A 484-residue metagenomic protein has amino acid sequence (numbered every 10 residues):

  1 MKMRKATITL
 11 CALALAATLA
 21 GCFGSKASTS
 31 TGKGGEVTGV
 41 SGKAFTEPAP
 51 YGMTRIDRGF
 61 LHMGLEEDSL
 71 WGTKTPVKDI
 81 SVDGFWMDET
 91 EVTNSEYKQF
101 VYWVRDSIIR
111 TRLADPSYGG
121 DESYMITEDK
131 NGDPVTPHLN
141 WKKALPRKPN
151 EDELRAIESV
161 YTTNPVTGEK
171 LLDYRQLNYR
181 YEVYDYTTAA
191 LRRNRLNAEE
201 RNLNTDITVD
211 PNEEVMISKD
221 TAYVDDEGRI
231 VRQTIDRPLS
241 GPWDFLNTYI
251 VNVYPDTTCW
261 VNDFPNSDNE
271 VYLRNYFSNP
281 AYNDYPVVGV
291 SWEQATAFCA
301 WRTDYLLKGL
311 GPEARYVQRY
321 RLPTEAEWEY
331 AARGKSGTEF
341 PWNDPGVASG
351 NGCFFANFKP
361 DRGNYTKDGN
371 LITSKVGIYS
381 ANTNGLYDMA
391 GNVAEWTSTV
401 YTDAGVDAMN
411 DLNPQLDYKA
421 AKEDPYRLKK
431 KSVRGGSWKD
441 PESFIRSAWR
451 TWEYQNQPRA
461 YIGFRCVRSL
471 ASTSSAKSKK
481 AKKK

Functional and structural regions predicted by a protein language model:
K2-L10: Bacterial N-terminal signal peptides that target proteins for export
A20-G21: C-terminal motif of bacterial Sec signal peptides marking the signal peptidase cleavage site
K26-K33, R55-I56, H62, A189-A190 (+5 more regions): Functional-site microenvironments in short loops/helix caps that host divalent-cation chemistry
S30-R58: Post-signal peptide N-terminal segment of mature Sec-exported envelope proteins
S41-K43, T75, K419-A421, R450-Q455: Short, P/G- and charge-enriched loop/turn segments at secondary-structure junctions
L65-G84, G352-N357, I445-T451: Short, polar loop/linker segments at the starts of domains and inter-domain junctions
F85-W342, L470-S472: Active-site microenvironments of metalloenzymes and redox enzymes
A460-S475: Short, structured beta-strand segments at or near domain termini in extracellular proteins/domains
